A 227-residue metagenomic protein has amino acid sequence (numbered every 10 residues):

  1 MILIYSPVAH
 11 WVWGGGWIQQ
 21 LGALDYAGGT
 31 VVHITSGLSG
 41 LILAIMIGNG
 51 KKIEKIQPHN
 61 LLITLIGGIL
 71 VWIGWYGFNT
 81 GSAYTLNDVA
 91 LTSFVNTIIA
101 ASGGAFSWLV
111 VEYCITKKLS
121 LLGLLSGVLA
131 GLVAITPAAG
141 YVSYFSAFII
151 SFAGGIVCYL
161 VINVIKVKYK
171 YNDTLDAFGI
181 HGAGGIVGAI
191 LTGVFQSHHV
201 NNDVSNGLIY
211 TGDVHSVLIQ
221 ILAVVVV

Functional and structural regions predicted by a protein language model:
M1-V227: Glycine- and aromatic-enriched membrane alpha-helices
